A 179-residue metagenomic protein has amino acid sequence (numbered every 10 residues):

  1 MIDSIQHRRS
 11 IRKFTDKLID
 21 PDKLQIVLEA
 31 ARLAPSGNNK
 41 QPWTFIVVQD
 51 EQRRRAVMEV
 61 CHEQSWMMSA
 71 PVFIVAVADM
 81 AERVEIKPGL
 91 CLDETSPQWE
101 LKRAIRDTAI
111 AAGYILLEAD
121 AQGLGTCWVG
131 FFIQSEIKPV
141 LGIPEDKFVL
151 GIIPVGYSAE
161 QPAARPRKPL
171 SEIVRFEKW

Functional and structural regions predicted by a protein language model:
M1-W179: Acidic, surface-exposed loops and disordered segments
